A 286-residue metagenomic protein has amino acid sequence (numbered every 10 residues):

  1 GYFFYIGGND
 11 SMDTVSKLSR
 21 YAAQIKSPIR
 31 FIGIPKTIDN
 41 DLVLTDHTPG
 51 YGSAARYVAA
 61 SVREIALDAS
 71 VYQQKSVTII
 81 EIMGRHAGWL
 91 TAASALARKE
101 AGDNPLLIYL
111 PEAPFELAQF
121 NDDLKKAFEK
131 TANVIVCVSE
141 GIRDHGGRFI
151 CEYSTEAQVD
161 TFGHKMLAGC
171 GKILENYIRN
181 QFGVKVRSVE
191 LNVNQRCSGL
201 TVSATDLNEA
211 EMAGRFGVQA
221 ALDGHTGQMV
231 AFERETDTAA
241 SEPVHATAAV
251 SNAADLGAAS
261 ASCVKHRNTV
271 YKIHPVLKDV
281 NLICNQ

Functional and structural regions predicted by a protein language model:
G1-F3: Alpha/propeptide regions of enzymes that mature by internal proteolysis
Y5-G7, D13-P28, I32, T48-R187: Accessory alpha-helical/coil subdomains and C-terminal extensions that flank or cap enzyme catalytic cores
N9-S11, K36-N40, G84-H86, A113-F115 (+2 more regions): Acidic, glycine-rich active-site loops and adjacent beta-strand->loop/helix elements that engage anionic groups
S11-T14, T37, A54, G88 (+2 more regions): Short, electropositive, low-hydrophobicity segments enriched in small/polar residues
P35, A95, G217: Residue-level signature of catalytic and energy-coupling elements of molecular machines, predominantly ATP/GTP-dependent
D39-H47: Glycine-rich, charge-decorated loop segments at or immediately adjacent to ligand/cofactor-binding or catalytic sites
C151-Q286: C-terminal non-catalytic interaction/assembly regions of soluble proteins
